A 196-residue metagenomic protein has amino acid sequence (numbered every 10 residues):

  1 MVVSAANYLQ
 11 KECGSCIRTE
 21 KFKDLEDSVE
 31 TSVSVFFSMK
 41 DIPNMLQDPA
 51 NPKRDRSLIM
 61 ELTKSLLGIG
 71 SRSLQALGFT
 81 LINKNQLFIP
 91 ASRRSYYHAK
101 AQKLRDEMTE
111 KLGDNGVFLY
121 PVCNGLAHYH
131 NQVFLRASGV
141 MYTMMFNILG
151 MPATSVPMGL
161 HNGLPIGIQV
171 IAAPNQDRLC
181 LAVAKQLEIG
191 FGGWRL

Functional and structural regions predicted by a protein language model:
M1-V140, I148, N175, I189-L196: Amidase signature
G116-F118, M151-T154, Q169: Structural motif
A127, V156, I168: Flexible, active-site-adjacent loop/turn segments at secondary-structure boundaries
T143: Glycine-rich phosphate/pyrophosphate-binding beta-alpha loops
M151-P165: Glycine-rich phosphate/pyrophosphate-binding loops and their adjacent beta-strand/loop elements at enzyme active sites
L164-Q176, C180-A182: Short, well-ordered beta-strand elements
V183-L187: Short amphipathic alpha-helices in soluble, non-transmembrane regions that often serve as interface/regulatory elements
